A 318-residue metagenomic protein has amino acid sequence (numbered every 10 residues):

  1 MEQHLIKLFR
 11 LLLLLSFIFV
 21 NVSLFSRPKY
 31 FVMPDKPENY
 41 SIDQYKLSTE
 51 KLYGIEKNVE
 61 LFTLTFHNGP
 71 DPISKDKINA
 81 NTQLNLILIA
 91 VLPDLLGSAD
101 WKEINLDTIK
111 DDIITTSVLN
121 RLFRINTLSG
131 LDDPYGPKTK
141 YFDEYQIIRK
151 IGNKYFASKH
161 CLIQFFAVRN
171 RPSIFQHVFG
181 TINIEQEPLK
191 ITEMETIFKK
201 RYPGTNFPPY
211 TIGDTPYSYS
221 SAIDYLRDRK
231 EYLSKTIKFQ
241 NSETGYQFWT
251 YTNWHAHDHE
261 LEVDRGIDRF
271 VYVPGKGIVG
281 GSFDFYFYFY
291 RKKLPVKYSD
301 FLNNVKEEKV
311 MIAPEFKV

Functional and structural regions predicted by a protein language model:
M1-K36: Bacterial Sec-dependent N-terminal signal peptides
R27-V318: Conserved functional acidic sites
